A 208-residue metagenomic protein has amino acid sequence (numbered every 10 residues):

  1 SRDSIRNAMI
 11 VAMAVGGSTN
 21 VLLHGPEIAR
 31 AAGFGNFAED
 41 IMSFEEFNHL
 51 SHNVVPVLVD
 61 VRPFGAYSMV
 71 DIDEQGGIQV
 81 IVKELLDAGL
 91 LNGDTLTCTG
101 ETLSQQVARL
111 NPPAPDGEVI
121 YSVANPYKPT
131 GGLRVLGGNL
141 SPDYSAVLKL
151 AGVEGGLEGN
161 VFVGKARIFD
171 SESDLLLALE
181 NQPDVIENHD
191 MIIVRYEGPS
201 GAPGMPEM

Functional and structural regions predicted by a protein language model:
S1-M208: Catalytic or ion-coupling anion/metal-binding cores of large enzyme and transporter domains
